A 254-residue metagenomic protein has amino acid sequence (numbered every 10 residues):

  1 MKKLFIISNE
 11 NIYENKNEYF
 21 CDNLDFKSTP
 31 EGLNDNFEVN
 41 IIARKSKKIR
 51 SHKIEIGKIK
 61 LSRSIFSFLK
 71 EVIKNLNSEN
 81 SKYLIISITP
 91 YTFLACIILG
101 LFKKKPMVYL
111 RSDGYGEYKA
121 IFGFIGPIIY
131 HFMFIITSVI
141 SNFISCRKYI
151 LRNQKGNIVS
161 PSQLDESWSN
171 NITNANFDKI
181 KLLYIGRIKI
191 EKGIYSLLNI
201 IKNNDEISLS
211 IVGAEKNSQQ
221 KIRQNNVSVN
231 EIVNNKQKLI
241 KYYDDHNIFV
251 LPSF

Functional and structural regions predicted by a protein language model:
L24, I180, R187-N203: A conserved mid-protein helix/loop that constitutes part of the nucleotide-sugar donor-binding site
S28-E31, I73, L101, K105 (+1 more regions): Membrane-proximal helix-turn-helix segments that form the acceptor-binding/catalytic region of lipid-linked
L76, K241-H246: Short alpha-helical donor nucleotide-sugar binding micro-motif in glycosyltransferases
Y83-K103, V108-Y115, I150-N153: An aromatic- and histidine-rich active-site surface loop
Y130-I172: A short, active-site helix/loop in glycosyltransferases that binds the activated sugar's phosphate group
I185, S208-K221, E231-I232: Glycosyltransferase donor-sugar binding loop
N225-N235, Y242, L251: Active-site donor-binding acidic/aromatic loop of nucleotide-activated sugar and phosphosugar transferases involved
F254: Aromatic "clamp/platform" in nucleotide-sugar-dependent glycosyltransferases that forms part of the donor/acceptor
